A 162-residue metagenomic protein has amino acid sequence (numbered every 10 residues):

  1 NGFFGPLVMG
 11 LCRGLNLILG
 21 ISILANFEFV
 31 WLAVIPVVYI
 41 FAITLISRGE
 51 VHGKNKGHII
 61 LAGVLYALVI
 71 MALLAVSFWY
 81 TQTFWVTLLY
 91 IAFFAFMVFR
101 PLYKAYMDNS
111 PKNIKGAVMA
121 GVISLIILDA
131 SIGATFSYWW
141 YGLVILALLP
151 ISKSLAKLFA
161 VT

Functional and structural regions predicted by a protein language model:
N1-P6, F159-T162: Membrane-helix interface "capping/anchor" motifs
L11-T162: C-terminal membrane-associated helical module and adjoining short loops/tails
